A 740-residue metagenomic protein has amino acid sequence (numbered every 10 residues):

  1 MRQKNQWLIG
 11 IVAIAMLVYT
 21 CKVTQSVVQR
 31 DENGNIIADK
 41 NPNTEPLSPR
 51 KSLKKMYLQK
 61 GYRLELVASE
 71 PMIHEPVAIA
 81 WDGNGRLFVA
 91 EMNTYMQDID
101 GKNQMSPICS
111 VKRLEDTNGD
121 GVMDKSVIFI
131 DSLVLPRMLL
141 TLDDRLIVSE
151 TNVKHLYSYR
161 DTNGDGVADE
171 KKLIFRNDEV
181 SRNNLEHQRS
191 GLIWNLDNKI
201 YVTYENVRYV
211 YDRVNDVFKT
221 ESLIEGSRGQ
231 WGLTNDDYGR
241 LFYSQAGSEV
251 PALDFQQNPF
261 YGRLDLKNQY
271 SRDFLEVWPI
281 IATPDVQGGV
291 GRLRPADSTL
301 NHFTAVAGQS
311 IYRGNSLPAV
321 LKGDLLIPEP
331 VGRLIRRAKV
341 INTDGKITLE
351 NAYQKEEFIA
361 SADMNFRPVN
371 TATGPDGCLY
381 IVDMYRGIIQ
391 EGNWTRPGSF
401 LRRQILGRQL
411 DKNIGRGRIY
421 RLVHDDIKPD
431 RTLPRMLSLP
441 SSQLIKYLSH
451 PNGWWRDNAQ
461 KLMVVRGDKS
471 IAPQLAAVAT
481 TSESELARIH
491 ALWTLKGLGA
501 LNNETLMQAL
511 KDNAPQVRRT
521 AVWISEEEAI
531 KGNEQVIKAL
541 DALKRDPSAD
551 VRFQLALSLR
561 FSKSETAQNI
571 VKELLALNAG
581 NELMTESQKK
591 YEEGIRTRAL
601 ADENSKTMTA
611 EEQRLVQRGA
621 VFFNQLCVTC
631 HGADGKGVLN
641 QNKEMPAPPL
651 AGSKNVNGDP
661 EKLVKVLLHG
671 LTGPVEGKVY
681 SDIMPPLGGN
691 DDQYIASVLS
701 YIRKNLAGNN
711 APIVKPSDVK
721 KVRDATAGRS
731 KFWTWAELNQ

Functional and structural regions predicted by a protein language model:
K22, S26, N351, H424-L433 (+7 more regions): Post-cleavage N-terminal segment of exported redox proteins
V23-Q443, W454, V464: Beta-propeller domains with acidic blade repeats across secreted/periplasmic ectodomains and cytosolic WD/CNH propellers
G83, R145, C378, L615-R618 (+4 more regions): Short pre-active-site segment immediately N-terminal to redox-active cysteine/selenocysteine motifs in thiol-based
V382, I419, G619-A633, M684 (+1 more regions): The canonical Cys-X-X-Cys-His
D430-P434, R456-G467, L486-A500, T505-K511 (+5 more regions): Structural detector for internal amphipathic alpha-helices that build alpha-solenoid repeat scaffolds
P451-N452, E483-S484, N513-P515, P547-S548 (+2 more regions): Short inter-helical turns and helix N-cap capping residues of alpha-solenoid HEAT/ARM repeat scaffolds
Q613-N640, N657-H669: Sequence/structural segment immediately N-terminal to covalent heme-attachment motifs in c-type and related
K643-A651, L671-A727: Axial heme c-ligation environment in periplasmic c-type cytochrome domains
